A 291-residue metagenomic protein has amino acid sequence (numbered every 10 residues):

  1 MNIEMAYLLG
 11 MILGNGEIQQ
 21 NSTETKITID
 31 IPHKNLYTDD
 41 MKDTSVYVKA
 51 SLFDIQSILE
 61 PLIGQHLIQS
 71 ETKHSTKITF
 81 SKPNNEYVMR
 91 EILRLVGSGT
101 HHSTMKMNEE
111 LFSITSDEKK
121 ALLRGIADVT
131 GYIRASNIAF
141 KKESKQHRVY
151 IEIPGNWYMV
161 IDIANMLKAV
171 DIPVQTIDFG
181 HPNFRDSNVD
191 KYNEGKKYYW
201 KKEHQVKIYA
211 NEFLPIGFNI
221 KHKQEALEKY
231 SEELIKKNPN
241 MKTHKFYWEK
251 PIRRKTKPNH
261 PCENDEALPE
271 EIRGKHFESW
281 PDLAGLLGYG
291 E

Functional and structural regions predicted by a protein language model:
M1-E291: Internal intein/HINT superfamily modules and their associated LAGLIDADG
